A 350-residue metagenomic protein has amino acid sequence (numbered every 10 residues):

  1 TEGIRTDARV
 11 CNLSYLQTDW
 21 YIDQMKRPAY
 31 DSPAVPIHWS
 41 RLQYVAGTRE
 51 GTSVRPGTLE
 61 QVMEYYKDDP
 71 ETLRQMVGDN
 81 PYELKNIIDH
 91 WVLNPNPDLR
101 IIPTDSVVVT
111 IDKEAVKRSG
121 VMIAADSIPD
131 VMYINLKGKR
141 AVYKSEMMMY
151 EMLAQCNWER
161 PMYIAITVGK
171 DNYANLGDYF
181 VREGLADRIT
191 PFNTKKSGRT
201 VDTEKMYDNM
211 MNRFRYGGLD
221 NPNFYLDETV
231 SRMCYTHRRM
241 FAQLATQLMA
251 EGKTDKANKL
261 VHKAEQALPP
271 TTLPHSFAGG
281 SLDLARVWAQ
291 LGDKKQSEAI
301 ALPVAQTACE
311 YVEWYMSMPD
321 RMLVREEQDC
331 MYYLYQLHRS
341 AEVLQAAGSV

Functional and structural regions predicted by a protein language model:
E2-V350: ER/secretory pathway lumenal C-terminal domains and tails of membrane proteins involved in glycoprotein biogenesis
